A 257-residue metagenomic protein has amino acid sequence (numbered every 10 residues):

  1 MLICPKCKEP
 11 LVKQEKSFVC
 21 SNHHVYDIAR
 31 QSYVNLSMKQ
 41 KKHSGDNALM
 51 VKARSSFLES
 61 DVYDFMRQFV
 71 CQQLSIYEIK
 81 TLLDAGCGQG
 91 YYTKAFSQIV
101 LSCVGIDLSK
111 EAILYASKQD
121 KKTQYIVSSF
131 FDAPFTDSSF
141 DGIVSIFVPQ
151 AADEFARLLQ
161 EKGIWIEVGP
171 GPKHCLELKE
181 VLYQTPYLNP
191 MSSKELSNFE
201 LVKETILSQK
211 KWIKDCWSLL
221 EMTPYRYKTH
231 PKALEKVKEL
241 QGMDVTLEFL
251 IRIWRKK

Functional and structural regions predicted by a protein language model:
M1-H43: N-terminal auxiliary segments of SAM/dcSAM-dependent transferases
G45-F65: Class I SAM-dependent methyltransferase Rossmann-like catalytic core, especially the SAM/SAH-binding loop
S60-K80: Conserved alpha-helix/loop element of class I SAM-dependent methyltransferases that forms part of the SAM/SAH-binding
T81-L83, Q89-D132: Class I SAM-dependent methyltransferase SAM/SAH-binding core
F131-G142: A short acidic, Gly/Pro-enriched loop at the edge of an enzyme's catalytic core that lines a small-molecule cofactor
L159-E161: Helix-to-beta-strand junctions that scaffold the AdoMet/dcAdoMet cofactor pocket in Class I SAM-dependent enzymes
G163-K173: Conserved beta-strand signature within the Rossmann-like core of class I S-adenosyl-L-methionine
L207-K257: Conserved Class I S-adenosyl-L-methionine
